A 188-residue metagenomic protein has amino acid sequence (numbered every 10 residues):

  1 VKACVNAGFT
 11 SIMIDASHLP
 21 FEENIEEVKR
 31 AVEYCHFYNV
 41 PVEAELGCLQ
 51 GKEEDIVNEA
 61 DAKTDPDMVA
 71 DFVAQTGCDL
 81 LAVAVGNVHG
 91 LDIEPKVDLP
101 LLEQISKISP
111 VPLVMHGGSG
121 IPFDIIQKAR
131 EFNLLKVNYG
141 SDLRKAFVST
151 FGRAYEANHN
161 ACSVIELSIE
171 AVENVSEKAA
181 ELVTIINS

Functional and structural regions predicted by a protein language model:
V1-V111, F123-L134, Y139, K145 (+2 more regions): Alpha/beta enzyme core
M115-G117: Thr-Gly-centered strand-to-loop micro-motif
A154-S188: Extended, intrinsically disordered, low-complexity segments
